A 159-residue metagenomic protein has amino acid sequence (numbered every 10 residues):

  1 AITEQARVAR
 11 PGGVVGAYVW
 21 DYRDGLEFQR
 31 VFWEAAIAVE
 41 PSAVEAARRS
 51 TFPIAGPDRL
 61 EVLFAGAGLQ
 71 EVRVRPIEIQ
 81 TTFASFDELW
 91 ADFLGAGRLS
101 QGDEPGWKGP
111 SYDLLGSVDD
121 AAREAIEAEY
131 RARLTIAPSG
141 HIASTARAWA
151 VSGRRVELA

Functional and structural regions predicted by a protein language model:
A1, A17, D21, G25 (+3 more regions): Catalytic cores of transferase enzymes with a strong primary signal for eukaryotic protein kinases
A1-V14: A short glycine-rich, Lys/Arg-flanked "PGG" loop and its adjoining helix->strand segment in the class I
A9, A36-A43, G68, G97: Short, well-ordered alpha-helical segments in soluble proteins
A9, D24-F28, A122: Short acidic-hydrophobic sequence patches enriched in Asp/Glu that either
G12-G16, G106-K108: Acidic/polar active-site rim loop that often engages polyanionic ligands
V14-S42, F86: Conserved class I S-adenosyl-L-methionine
R48-A159: Conserved Class I S-adenosyl-L-methionine
